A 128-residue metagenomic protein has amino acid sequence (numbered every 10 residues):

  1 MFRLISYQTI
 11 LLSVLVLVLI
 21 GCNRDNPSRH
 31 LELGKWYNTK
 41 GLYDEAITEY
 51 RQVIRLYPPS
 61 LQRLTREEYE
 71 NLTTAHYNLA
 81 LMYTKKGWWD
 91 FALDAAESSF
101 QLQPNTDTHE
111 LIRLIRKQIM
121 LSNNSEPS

Functional and structural regions predicted by a protein language model:
R24-D25, R63, E70, E110: Residue signature of alpha-solenoid helical repeat architecture, marking inter-repeat boundaries and helix-start
Y57-Y69, N105: Flexible helix-coil transition and linker loops at the boundaries of alpha-helical arrays
